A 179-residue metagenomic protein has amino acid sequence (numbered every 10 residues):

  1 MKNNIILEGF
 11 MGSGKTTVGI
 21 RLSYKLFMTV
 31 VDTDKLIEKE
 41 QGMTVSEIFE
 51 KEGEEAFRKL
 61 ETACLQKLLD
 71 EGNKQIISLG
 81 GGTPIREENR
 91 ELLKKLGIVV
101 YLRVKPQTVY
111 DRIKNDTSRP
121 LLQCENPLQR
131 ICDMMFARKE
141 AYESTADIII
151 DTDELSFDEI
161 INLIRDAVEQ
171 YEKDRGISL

Functional and structural regions predicted by a protein language model:
K2, R21, K25, I98 (+1 more regions): NTP-dependent small-molecule kinase module
L7: Hydrophobic anchor at the beta1->P-loop junction of P-loop NTPases
F10: P-loop (Walker A) phosphate-binding loop of NTP-binding proteins
S13: ATP-binding Walker
T16: Walker A/P-loop
D32-T83, E87-K94, R119: ATP-dependent small-molecule kinase phosphotransfer cores that center on conserved nucleotide phosphate-binding segments
G81-T83, K105-Q107, L155: Short glycine-rich anion-binding loops that position phosphate/pyrophosphate groups of nucleotides and phosphorylated
L96-K139: A glycine- and Lys/Arg-enriched "phosphate-lid" helix/loop adjacent to the NTP-binding pocket of small-molecule kinases
